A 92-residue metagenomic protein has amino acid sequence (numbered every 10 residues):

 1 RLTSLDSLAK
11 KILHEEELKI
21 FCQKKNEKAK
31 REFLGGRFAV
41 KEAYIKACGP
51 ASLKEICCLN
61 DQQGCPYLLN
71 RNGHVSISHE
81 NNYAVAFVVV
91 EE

Functional and structural regions predicted by a protein language model:
R1-E92: Core catalytic alpha/beta fold that binds nucleotide/phospho-ligands
